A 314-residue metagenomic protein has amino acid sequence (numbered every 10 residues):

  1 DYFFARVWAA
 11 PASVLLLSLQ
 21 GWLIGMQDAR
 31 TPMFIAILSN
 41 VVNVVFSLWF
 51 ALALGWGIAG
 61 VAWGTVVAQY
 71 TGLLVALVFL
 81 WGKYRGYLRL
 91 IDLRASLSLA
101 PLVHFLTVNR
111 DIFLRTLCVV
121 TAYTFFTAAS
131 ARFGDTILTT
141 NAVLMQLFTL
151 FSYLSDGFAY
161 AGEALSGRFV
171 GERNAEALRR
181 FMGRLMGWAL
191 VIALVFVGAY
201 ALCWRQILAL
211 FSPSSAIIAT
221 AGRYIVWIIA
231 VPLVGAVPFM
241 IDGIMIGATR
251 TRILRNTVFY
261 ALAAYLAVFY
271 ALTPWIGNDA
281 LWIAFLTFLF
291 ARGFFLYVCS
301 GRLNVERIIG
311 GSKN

Functional and structural regions predicted by a protein language model:
D1-P11, A51-F113, S166-V231, A267 (+1 more regions): Short alpha-helical transmembrane segments in multi-pass integral membrane proteins
A5-I24, P32-N43, V61-L77, D156-A159 (+3 more regions): Short runs within selected transmembrane alpha-helices of multi-pass transporters and secretion channels
S13-P32, T140-L202, A236-T249, I253: Small-residue-rich hydrophobic transmembrane alpha-helices
L19-Q27, S47-A59: Membrane-water interface regions at transmembrane-helix termini and the short interhelical loops of multi-pass membrane
Q20, S47, F126, W204 (+2 more regions): Generic structural marker for isolated residues within well-ordered, non-membrane alpha-helices of soluble domains
D28-A29, G57, G134, S214 (+2 more regions): Short loop-to-helix capping motifs
L38, T107, Y123, E163 (+3 more regions): ATP/adenylate-binding site constellation spanning eukaryotic-like Ser/Thr protein kinases, ABC-transporter
W49-G55, R110-F113, L117-L150, R168-F169 (+1 more regions): Helix-terminus/linker motif at the lipid-water interface of multi-pass membrane proteins
